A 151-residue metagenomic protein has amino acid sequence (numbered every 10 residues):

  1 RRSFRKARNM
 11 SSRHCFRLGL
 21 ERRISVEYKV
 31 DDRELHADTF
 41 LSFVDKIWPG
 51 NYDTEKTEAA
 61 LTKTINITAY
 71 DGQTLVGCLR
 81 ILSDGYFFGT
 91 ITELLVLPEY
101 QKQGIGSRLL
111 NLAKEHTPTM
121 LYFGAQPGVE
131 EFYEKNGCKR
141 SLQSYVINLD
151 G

Functional and structural regions predicted by a protein language model:
G19-T54, S144: Short amphipathic alpha-helix that is part of the acyltransferase structural core
V26, T74-C78, G89: Glycine-rich phosphate/pyrophosphate-binding loop shared by adenosine-nucleotide-utilizing enzymes
A59, T64-G77: Conserved beta-hairpin
I81-I91, Q101: A conserved beta-turn-beta hairpin within the catalytic core of GNAT-like acetyltransferases that forms part
V96, K102-E115: Conserved acetyl-CoA-binding loop-helix of GNAT-fold acetyltransferases
E115-G128: Conserved GNAT acetyl-CoA-binding A-motif
Y133: Conserved active-site tyrosine of GNAT-family acetyltransferases
N136-S144: Conserved acetyl-CoA-binding loop of GNAT-fold acetyltransferases
